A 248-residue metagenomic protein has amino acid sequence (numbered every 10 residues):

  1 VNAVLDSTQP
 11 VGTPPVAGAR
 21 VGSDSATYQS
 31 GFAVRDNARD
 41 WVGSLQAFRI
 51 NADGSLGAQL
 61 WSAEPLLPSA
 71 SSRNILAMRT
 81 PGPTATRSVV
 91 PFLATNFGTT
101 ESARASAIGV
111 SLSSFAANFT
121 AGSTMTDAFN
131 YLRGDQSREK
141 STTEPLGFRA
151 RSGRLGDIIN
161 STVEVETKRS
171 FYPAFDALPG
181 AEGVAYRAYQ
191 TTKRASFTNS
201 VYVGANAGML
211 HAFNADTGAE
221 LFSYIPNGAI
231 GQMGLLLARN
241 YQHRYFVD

Functional and structural regions predicted by a protein language model:
V1-D248: A fold-level detector for beta-propeller and closely related beta-sheet-rich head/sensor domains
